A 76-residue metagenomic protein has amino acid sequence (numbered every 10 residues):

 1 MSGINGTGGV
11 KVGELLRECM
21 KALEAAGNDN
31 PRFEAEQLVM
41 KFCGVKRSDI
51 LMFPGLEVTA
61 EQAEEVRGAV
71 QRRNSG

Functional and structural regions predicted by a protein language model:
S2, V39-G76: Conserved AdoMet
G3-M20, E34: Short, structural beta-strand-to-alpha-helix junction motif
L15, A22, A69, R73: Residues that form generic nucleotide/phosphate-binding pockets
M20-E24, L51: Amphipathic alpha-helical segments within well-ordered protein domains
E24-G27, C43: Flexible interhelical turns and helix-capping residues at alpha-helix boundaries within structured domains
D29-P31: Alpha-solenoid helical repeat architecture
F33-E34, E61: Generic structural microfeature
